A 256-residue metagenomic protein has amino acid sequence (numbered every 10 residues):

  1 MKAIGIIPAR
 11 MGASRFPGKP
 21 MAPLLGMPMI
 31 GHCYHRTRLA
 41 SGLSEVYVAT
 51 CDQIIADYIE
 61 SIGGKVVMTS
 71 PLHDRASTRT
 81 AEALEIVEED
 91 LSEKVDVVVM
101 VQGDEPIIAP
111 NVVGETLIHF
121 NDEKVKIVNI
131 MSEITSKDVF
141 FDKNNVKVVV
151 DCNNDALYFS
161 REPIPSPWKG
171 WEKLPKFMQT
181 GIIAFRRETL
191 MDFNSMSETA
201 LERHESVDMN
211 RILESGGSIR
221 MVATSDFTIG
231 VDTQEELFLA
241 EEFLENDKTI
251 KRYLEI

Functional and structural regions predicted by a protein language model:
K2-T50: N-terminal glycine-rich phosphate-binding loop and ensuing alpha1 helix
G5, V46-V48, V98, V128 (+2 more regions): Hydrophobic/aromatic residues located in beta-strands of well-ordered beta-sheets within soluble catalytic
L43, E93-V95, E123-V125, G217: Short, high-confidence coil segments that cap the C-terminus of an alpha-helix and link into the following beta-strand
Y47, Q53-V101, I107-I118: Short phosphate-binding loop-to-helix
T50-C51, G103, I108, F185 (+2 more regions): A conserved hydrophobic position in a structured secondary element of the catalytic/binding core that shapes
I108-T199: Conserved core of the sugar-phosphate nucleotidyltransferase
L174-I256: Conserved alpha/beta core of the MobA/IspD/sugar-nucleotide pyrophosphorylase nucleotidyltransferase superfamily
